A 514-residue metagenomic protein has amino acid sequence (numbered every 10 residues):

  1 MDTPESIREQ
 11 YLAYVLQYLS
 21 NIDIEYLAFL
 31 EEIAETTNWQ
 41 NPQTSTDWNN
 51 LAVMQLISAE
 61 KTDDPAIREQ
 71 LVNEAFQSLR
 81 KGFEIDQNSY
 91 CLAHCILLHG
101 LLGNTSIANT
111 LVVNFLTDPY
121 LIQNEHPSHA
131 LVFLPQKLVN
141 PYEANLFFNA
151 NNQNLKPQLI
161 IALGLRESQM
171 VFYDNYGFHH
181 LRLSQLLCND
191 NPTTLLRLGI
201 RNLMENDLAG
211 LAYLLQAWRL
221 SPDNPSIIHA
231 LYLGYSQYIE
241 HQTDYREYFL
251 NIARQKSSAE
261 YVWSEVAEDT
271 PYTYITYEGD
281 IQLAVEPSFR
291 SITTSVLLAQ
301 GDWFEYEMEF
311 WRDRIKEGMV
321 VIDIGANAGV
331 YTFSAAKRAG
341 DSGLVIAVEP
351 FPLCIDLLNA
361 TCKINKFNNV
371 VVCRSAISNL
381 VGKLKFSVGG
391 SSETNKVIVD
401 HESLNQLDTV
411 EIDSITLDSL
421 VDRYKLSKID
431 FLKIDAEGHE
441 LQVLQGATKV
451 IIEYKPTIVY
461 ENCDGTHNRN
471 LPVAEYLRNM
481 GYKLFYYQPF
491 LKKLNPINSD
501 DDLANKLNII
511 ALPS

Functional and structural regions predicted by a protein language model:
P4-R8, S45, A52, S89 (+4 more regions): Start-of-helix signal in alpha-solenoid helical-repeat scaffolds, especially tetratricopeptide repeats
Y14-I33, V53-S58, E69-Q77, G100-L101 (+7 more regions): S-adenosyl-L-methionine
Q40, E84-I85, T117-L121, L187 (+1 more regions): Structural marker of alpha-solenoid helical repeat scaffolds
D47, C91-L92, N124-E125, T194 (+1 more regions): TPR alpha-solenoid repeat register
P119, Y176, C188, S221 (+1 more regions): Conserved acidic-Pro-Pro-aromatic motif
Y272-T273, Y277-F310, N368, C373-Y424 (+1 more regions): Glycine-rich adenosyl-binding loop in Rossmann-like folds that engage adenosine-containing cofactors
L358-V370: Short, conserved SAM-binding/catalytic segment of Class I S-adenosyl-L-methionine-dependent methyltransferases
